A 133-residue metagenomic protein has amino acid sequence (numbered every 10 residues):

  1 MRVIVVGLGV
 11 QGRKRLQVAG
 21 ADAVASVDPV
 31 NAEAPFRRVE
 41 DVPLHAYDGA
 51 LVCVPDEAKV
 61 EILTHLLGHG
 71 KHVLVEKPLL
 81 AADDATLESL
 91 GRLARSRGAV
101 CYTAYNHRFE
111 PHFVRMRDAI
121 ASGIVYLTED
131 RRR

Functional and structural regions predicted by a protein language model:
M1-A34: N-terminal Rossmann-like dinucleotide-binding module
L8-Q11, P55-A58, H107-F109: Short beta->alpha connector loops
V24, D48, Y126: Conserved acidic residues
F36-Y47, R92: Short amphipathic alpha-helix with an adjacent loop that forms part of the alpha/beta core around
V42-E61, L74: Rossmann-like NAD(P)-binding element
V60-Y105: Beta-strand-loop-alpha-helix segment that lines the small-molecule cofactor/substrate pocket of alpha/beta enzymes
Y102-R108, A119-R133: NAD(P)-dependent dehydrogenases' Rossmann-like dinucleotide-binding region
